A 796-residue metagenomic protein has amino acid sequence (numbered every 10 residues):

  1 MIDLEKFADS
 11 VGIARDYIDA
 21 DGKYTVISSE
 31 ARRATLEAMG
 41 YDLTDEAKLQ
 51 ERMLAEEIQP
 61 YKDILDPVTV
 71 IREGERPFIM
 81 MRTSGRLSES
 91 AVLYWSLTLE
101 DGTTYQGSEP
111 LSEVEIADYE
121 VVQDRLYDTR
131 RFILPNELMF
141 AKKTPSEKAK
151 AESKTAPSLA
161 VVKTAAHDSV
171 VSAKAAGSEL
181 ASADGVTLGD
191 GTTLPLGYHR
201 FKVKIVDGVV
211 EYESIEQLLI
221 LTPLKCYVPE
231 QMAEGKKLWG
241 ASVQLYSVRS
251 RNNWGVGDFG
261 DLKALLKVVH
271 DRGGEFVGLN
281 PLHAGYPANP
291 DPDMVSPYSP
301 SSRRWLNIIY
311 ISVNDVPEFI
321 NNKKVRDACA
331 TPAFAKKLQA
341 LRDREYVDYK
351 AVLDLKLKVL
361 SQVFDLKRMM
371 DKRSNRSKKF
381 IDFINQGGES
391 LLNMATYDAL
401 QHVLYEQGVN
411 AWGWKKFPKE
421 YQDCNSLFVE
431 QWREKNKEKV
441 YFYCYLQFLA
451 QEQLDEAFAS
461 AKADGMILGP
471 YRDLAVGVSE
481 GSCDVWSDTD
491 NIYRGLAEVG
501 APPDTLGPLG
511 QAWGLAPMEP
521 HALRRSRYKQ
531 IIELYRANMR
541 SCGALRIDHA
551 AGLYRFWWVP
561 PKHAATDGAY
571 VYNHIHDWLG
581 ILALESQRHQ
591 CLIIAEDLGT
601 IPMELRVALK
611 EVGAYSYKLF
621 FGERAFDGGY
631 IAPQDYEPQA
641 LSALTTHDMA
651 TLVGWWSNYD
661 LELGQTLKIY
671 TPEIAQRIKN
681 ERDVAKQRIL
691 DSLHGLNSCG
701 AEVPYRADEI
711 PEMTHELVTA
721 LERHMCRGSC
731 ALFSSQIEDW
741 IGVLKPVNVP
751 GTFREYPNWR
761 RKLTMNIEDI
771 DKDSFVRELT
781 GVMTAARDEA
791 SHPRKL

Functional and structural regions predicted by a protein language model:
M1-Q59: Long, contiguous interaction/targeting segments characteristic of exported/extracellular or secretory-pathway proteins
A20-G40, G413, F417-Y421, L661-K668 (+1 more regions): Short linear, low-complexity motifs centered on an aromatic residue
E37-T103, G107-E109, E113-K154, S158-V162 (+3 more regions): Acidic/aromatic-lined carbohydrate-recognition and catalytic surfaces of CAZymes acting on diverse glycans
G102, N289-Q451, G477-L732, E738-W740 (+2 more regions): Alpha-amylase-like alpha-glycosidases and glucanotransferases acting on alpha-linked glucans and related
V206-S214: Short acidic/polar inter-strand loop motif in beta-rich domains
D271, G695, E702, D708 (+2 more regions): Domain-scale activation on soluble regions of proteins
Q665-L667, E673-I678, V782-L796: Short, solvent-exposed cationic patches
S734, G742-P793: Structured C-terminal cap/extension of enzyme domains
